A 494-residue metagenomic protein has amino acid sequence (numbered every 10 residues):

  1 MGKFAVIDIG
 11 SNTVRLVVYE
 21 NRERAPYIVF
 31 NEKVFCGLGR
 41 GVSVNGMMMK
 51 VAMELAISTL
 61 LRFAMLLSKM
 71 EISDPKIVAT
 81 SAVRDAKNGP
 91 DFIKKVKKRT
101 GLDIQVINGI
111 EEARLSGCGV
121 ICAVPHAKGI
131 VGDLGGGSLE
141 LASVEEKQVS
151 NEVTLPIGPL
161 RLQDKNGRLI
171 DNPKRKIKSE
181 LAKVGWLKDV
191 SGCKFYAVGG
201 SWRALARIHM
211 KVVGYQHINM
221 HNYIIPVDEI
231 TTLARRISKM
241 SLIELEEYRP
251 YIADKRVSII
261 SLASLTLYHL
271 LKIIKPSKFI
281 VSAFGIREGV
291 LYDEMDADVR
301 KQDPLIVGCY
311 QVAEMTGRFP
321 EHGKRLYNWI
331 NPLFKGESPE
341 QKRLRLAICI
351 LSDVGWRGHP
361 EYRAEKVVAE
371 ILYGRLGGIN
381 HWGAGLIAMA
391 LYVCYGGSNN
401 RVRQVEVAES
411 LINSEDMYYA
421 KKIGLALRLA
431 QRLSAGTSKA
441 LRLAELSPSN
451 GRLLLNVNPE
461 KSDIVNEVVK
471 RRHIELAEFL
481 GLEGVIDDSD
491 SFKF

Functional and structural regions predicted by a protein language model:
G2-I28: N-terminal basic/disordered segments at the start of proteins
F4-D8, G129-D133, F195: Short glycine-aspartate micro-motif
N12, S73, S277: Short acidic/polar active-site loop segments enriched in Thr and Asp
V18-N21, G37, G41-K69, V83-N88 (+7 more regions): Helical "lid/coupling" subdomains associated with nucleotide-phosphate turnover
G136-S138: Active-site-adjacent helix-turn-beta-strand microarchitecture at beta-sheet edges that either contains or buttresses
I464-E483: Short, non-transmembrane amphipathic alpha-helical segments
L480-F494: A short amphipathic beta-strand at an alpha->beta junction
